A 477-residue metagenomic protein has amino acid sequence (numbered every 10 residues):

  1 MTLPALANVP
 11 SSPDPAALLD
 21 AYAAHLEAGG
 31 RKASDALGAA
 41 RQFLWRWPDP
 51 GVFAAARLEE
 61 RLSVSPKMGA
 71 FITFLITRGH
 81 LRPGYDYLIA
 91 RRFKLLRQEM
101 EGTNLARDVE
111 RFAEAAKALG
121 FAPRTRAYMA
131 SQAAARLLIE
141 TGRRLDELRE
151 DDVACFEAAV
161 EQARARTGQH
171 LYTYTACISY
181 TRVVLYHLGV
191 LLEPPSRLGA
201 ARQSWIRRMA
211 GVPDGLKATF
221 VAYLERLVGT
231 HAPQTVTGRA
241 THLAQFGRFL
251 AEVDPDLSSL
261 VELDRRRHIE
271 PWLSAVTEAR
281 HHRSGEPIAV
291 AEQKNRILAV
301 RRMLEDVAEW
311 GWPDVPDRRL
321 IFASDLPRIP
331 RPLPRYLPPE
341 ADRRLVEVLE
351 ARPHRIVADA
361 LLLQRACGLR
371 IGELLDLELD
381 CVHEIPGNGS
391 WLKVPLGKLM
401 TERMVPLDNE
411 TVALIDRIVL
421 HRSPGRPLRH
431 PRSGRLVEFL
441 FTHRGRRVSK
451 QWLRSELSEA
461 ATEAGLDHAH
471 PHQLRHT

Functional and structural regions predicted by a protein language model:
M1-R319, R328-R331, E347-R352, L362 (+1 more regions): Charge-rich, intrinsically disordered N-terminal extensions that act as flexible nucleic-acid engagement or regulatory
G120, R124-T125, V357, C367 (+1 more regions): Short, basic (Lys/Arg/His-rich) helix/loop patches that form interaction surfaces in the mid-to-C-terminal regions
E193-V212, W312-E347, W391-E402, S433-V448: Flexible interdomain linker/hinge and immediately adjacent N-terminus of the catalytic tyrosine-recombinase domain
P271, D376-S423: Conserved tyrosine-mediated DNA breakage-rejoining catalytic core shared by Y-recombinases
V290, P330, P339-L375, R432-L436 (+2 more regions): Basic, Lys/Arg- and aromatic-enriched nucleic-acid-binding interface segment
E305-D314, L363-G387: Short, charged phosphate-coordinating catalytic segments
R370-L374, E378, R403, T411 (+4 more regions): Extended, hydrophobic alpha-helical segments in both membrane/secreted and soluble proteins
D408-L466: Active-site/catalytic core of tyrosine-dependent DNA strand-transfer enzymes
